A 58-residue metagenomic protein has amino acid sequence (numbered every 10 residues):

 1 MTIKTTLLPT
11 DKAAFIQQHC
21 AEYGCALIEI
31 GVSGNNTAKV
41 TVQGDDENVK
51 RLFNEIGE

Functional and structural regions predicted by a protein language model:
M1-K39: N-terminal acidic leader/helix
P9-T10, Q43-K50: Helix N-cap motif at beta-to-alpha junctions
N48-E58: Charge-rich, low-aromatic oligomerization/scaffolding segments with amphipathic character
